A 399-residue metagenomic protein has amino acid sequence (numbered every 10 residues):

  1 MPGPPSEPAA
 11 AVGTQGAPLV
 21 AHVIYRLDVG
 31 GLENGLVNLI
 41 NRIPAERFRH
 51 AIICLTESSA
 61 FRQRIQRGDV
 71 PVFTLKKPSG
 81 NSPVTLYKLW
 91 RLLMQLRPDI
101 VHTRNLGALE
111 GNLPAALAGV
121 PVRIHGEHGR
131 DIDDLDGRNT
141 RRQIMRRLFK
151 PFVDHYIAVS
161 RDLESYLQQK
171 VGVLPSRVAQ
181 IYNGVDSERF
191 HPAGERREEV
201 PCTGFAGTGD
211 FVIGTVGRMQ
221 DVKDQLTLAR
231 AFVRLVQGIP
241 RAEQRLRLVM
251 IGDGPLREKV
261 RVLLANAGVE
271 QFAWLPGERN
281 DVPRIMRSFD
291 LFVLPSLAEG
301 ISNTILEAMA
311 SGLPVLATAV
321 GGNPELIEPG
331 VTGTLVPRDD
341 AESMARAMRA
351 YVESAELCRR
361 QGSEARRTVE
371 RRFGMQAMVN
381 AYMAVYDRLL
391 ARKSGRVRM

Functional and structural regions predicted by a protein language model:
P2, F73, P151-R196, T215 (+1 more regions): Donor nucleotide-sugar binding/catalytic pocket of nucleotide-sugar-dependent glycosyltransferases
G3-A10, H191-A206, V212, G395: A short helix/loop element that forms part of the nucleotide-sugar donor recognition site in Leloir-type
G30-N38, F211, T215-Q237, P255-V262 (+3 more regions): A conserved mid-protein helix/loop that constitutes part of the nucleotide-sugar donor-binding site
I53-C54, P314-A317, I327: Short hydrophobic beta-strand element within catalytic cores of glycosyltransferases and related nucleotide-activated
R261-G277: Nucleotide-activated donor-binding/catalytic signature segment of Leloir-type glycosyltransferases, i.e., the conserved
E278, L297: Aromatic "clamp/platform" in nucleotide-sugar-dependent glycosyltransferases that forms part of the donor/acceptor
E328-G330, T334-A341, A350-A355: Conserved acidic donor-binding segment of nucleotide-sugar-dependent glycosyltransferases
S343, A350, L357-R372, M378-A384: A short, well-ordered alpha-helix in the C-terminal region of glycosyltransferases
